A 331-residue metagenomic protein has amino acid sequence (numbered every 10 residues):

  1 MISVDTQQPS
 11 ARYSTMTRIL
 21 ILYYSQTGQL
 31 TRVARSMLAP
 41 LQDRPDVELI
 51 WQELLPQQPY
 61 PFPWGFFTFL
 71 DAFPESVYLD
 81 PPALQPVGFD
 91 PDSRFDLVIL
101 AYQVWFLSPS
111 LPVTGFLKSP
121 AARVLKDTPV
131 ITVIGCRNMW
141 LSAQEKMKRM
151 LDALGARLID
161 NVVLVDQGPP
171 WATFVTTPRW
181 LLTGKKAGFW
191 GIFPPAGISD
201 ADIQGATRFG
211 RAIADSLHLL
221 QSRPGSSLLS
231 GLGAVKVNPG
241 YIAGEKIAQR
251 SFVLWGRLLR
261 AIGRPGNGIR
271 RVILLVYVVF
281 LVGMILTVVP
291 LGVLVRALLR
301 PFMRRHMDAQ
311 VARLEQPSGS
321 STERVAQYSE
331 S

Functional and structural regions predicted by a protein language model:
V4-D5, R12-Y102, L107-S108, K118 (+2 more regions): N-terminal beta1-alpha1-beta2 submodule of the flavodoxin-like/Rossmannoid cofactor-binding fold
L30-A34, L38, V113, W140 (+1 more regions): Short, highly selective alpha-helical patches that border small-molecule cofactor pockets in redox/cofactor-processing
A39, T114-K118, M147-M150: Glycine-rich, phosphate-binding/catalytic loops in enzymes
Y60-F66, Q144-E145, P170-T176: Short aromatic-enriched loop/helix-cap "lid" or pocket-rim segments at secondary-structure transitions that line
F66-L70, R149-M150, T177-R179: Short, hinge-like loop/turn segments at secondary-structure boundaries
Y102, R137, A196-G197: Second-shell loop/turn segments in exported
P129-A172: Short, glycine-/small-residue-rich phosphate/pyrophosphate-handling segment
P169-A248: Glycine-rich phosphate/pyrophosphate-binding loop and the adjoining helix
